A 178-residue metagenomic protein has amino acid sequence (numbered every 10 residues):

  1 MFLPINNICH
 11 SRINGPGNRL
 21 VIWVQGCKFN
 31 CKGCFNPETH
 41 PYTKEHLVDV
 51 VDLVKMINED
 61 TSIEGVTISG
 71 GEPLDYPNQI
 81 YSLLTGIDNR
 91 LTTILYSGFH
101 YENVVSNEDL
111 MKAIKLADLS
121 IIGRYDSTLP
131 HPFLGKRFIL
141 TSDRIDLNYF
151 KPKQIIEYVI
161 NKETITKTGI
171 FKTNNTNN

Functional and structural regions predicted by a protein language model:
M1-W23, N36-Y42, T173-T176: N-terminal [4Fe-4S]-dependent radical SAM core
N7-P16, G98-F99, V105-N178: Auxiliary Fe-S-binding modules of radical SAM enzymes
W23, S69, Y96, T168-I170: Short hydrophobic segments within beta-strands
G26-N30: Short pre-active-site segment immediately N-terminal to redox-active cysteine/selenocysteine motifs in thiol-based
N36-V48, T61-Y76, L91-V104, I114 (+2 more regions): Core AdoMet radical
D52-K55, Q79-G86, K112: Alpha-helical scaffolding segments of alpha/beta enzyme cores, especially the outer helices of TIM-barrel or partial
P77-Y81, S106-N107: Conserved strand-to-helix beginnings and helix N-cap segments that scaffold or border functional pockets
